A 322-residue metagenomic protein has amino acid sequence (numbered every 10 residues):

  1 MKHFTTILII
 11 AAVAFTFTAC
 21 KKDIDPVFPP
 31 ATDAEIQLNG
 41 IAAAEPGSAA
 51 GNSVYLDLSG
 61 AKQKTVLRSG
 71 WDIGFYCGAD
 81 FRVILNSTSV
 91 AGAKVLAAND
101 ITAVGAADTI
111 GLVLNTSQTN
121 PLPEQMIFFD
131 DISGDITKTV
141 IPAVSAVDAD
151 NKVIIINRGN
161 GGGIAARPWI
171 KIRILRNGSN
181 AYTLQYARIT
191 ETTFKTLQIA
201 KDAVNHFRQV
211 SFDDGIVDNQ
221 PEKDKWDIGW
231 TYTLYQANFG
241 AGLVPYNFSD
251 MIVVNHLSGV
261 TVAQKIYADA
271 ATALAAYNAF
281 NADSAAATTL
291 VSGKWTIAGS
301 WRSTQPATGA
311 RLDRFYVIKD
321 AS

Functional and structural regions predicted by a protein language model:
K2-I10: Sec-dependent signal peptide recognition, specifically the positively charged N-region followed immediately by
F15-A19: C-terminal motif of bacterial Sec signal peptides marking the signal peptidase cleavage site
K21-S322: Surface-exposed, beta-sheet-biased, low-hydrophobicity segments with strongly acidic/polar composition
